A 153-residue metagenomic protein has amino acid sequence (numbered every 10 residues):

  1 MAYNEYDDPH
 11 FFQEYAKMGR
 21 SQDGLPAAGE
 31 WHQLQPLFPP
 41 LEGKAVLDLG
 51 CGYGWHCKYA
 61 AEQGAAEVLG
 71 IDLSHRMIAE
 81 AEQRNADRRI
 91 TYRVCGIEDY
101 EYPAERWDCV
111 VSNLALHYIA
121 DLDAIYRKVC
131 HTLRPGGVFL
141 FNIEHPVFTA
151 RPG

Functional and structural regions predicted by a protein language model:
M1-L41, W55, Y59: Conserved class I S-adenosyl-L-methionine
N4, G70, F141: Conserved SAM-binding loop
Q35, K58-A61, E82, Y126 (+1 more regions): A structural alpha-helix within SAM-dependent methyltransferase catalytic domains
L47-L49, Y53-Y100: Class I SAM-dependent methyltransferase SAM/SAH-binding core
Y100-V110: A short acidic, Gly/Pro-enriched loop at the edge of an enzyme's catalytic core that lines a small-molecule cofactor
C109-L122: A short SAM/SAH-binding and catalytic strip from SAM-dependent methyltransferases
D123-V138: A short glycine-rich, Lys/Arg-flanked "PGG" loop and its adjoining helix->strand segment in the class I
V138-G153: Conserved class I S-adenosyl-L-methionine
